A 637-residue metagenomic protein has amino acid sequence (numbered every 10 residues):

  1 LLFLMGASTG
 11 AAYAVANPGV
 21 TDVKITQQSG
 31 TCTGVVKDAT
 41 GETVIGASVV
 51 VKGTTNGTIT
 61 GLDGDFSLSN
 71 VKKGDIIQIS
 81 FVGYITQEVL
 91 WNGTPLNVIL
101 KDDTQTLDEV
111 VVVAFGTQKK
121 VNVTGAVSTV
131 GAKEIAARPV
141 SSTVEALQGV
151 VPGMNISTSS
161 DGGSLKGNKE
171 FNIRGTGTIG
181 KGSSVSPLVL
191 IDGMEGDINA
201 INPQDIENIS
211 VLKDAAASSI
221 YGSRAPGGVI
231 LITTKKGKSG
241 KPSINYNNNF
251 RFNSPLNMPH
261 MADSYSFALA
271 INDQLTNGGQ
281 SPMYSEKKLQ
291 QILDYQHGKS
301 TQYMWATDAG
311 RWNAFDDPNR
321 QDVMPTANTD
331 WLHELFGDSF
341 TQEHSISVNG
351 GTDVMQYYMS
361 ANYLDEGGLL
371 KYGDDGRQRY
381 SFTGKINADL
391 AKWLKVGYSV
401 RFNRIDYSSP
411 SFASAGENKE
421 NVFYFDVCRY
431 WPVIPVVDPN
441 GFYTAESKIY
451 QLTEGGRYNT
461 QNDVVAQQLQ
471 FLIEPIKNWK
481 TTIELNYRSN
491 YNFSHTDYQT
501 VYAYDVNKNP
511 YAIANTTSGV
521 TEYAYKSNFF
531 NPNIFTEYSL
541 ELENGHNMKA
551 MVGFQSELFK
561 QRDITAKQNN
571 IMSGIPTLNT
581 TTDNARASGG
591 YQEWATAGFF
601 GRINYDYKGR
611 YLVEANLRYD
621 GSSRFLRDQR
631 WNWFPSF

Functional and structural regions predicted by a protein language model:
L1-T383, K395-G397, A466: Short, small/polar-rich motifs associated with maturation and membrane association, primarily at protein termini
V140, S239, T341, T352-D353 (+4 more regions): Outer-membrane beta-barrel channels and translocator barrels
S164, S239-A327, L364, G368-A466 (+3 more regions): Surface-exposed loop/interface segments of Gram-negative outer-membrane beta-barrel transport/assembly proteins
I206, F382-G384, I483, A597-I603 (+3 more regions): Extended, hydrophobic alpha-helical segments in both membrane/secreted and soluble proteins
T234, Y246, I346-T352, G384-A388 (+5 more regions): Residues on the lipid-exposed face of transmembrane beta-strands in outer-membrane beta-barrel proteins
V354-Y357, W393-V396, N478-T481, H546-M548 (+1 more regions): Repeated loop/turn-to-beta-strand initiation elements of outer-membrane beta-barrel proteins
R627-W631: Short glycine/threonine-rich loop-to-helix capping motif typified by GTGT followed within a few residues by an Asp-Pro
